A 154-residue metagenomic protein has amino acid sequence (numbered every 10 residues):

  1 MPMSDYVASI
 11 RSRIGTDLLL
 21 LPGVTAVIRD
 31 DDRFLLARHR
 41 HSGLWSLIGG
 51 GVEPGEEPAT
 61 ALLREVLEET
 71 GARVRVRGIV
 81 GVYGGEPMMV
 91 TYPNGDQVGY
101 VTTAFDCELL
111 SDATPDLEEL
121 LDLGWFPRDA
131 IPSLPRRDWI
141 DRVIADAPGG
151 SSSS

Functional and structural regions predicted by a protein language model:
M1-T25, G95: Acidic, metal-coordinating catalytic segment for phosphate/diphosphate chemistry, firing primarily on the Nudix
D30-D31: Residue-level detector of Asp-centered blade-edge/turn motifs that repeat once per structural unit in beta-propeller
H41-L44: A conserved beta-turn-beta hairpin within the catalytic core of GNAT-like acetyltransferases that forms part
S46-G49: A short gly/proline-enriched turn/hairpin at secondary-structure junctions
V52-G78, Y83-W139: Unchanged
D141-S154: Charged phosphate-binding loop/patch that engages nucleotide di/tri-phosphates or the phosphate backbone of nucleic
